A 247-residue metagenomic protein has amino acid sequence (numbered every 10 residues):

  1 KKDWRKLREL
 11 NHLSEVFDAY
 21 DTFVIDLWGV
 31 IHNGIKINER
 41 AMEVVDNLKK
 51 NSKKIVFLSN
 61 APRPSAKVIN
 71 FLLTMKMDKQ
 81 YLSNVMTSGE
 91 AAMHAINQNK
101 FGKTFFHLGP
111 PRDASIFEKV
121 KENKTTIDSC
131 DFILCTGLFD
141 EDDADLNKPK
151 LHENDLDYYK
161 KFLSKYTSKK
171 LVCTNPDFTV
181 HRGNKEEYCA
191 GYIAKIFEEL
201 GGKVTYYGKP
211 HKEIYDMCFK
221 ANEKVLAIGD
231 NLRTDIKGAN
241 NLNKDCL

Functional and structural regions predicted by a protein language model:
K1-L247: HAD-like aspartate-dependent phosphatase fold
